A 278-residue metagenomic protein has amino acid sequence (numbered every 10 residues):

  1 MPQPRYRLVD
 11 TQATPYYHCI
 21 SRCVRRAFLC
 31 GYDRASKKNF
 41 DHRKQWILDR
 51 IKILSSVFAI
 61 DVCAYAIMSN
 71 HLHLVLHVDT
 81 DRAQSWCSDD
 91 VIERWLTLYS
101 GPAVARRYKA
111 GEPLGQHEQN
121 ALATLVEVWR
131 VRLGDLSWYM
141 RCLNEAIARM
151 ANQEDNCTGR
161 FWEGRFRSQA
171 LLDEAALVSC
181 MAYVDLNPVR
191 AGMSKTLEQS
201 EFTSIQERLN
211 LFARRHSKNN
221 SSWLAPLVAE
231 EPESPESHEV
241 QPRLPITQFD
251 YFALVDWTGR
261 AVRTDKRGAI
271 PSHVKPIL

Functional and structural regions predicted by a protein language model:
M1-L278: Short catalytic/metal-binding and nucleic-acid-binding patches
